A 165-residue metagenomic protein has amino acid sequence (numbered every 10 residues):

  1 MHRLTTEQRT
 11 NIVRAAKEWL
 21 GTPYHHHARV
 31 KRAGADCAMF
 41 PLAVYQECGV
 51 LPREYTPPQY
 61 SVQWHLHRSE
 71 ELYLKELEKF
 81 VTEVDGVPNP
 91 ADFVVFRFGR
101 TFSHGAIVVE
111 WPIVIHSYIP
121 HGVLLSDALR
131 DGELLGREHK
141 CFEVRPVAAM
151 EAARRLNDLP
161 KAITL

Functional and structural regions predicted by a protein language model:
M1-T22, D127-L165: Non-catalytic ligand/cofactor/substrate-binding and regulatory segments of enzyme domains
H2-V13, Y55-L124, L129, L156: ...with weaker cross-activation on analogous glycine-rich loops/strands in unrelated enzymes
V13-G34, P52-P57: Active-site nucleophile-His-acid catalytic modules used for acyl/amide transfer and hydrolysis across diverse enzymes
Y24, E78-V84, R137-K140: Short secondary-structure junctions
R29-C48: Active-site nucleophilic cysteine motif
K31, H121, A148: Residue-level detector of flexible, active-site-proximal loop/helix-junction positions within diverse enzyme catalytic
A35-D36, H65-L66, M150-R154: Short, solvent-exposed polar/charged micro-motifs at secondary-structure junctions
